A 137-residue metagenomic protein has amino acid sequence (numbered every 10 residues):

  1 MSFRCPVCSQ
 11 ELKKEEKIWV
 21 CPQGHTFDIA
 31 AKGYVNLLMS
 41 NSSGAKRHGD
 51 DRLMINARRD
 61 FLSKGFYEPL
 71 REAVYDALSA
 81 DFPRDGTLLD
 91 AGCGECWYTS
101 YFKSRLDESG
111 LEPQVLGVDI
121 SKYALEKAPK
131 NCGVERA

Functional and structural regions predicted by a protein language model:
M1-R47: N-terminal auxiliary segments of SAM/dcSAM-dependent transferases
F27, Y34-L38, M54, F61-L62 (+3 more regions): Long, contiguous hydrophobic alpha-helical segments, chiefly transmembrane helices and signal peptides
D51-L70, A77: Class I SAM-dependent methyltransferase Rossmann-like catalytic core, especially the SAM/SAH-binding loop
F66, F82, D107-G110: Secondary-structure transition/hinge residues
Y75-S79, K103: Generic structural signal for well-ordered alpha-helical scaffold segments
A80-T87: Short helix-loop-beta connector
T87-L89, E95-A137: Class I SAM-dependent methyltransferase SAM/SAH-binding core
